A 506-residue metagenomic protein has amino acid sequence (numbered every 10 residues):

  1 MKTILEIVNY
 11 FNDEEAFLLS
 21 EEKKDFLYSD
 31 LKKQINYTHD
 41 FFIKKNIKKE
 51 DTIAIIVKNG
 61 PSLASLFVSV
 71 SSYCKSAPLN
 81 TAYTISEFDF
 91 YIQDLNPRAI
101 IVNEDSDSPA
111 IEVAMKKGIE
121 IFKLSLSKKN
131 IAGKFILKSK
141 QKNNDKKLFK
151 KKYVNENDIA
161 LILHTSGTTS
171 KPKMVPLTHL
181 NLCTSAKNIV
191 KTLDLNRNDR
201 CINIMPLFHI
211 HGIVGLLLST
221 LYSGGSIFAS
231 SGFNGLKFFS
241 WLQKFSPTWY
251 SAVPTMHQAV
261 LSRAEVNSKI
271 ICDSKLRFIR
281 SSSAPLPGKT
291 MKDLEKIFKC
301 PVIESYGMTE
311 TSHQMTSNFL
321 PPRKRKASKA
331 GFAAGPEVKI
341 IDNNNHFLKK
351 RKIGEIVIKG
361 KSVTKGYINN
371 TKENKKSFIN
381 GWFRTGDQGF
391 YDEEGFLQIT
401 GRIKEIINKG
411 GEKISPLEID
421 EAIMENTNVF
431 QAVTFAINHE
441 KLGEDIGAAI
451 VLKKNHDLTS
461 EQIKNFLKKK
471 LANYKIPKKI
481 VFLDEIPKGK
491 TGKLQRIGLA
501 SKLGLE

Functional and structural regions predicted by a protein language model:
I4-L27: AMP-dependent adenylate-forming
D13, Q141-H164, K171, D194-R200: Conserved pre-ATP/AMP-binding loop-to-beta segment of ANL
L27-S29, A160-T184: Conserved AMP-binding A3 loop
D40-Y83, L95: Conserved AMP-binding/adenylate-forming
V68, Y83, G360, K365-G366 (+4 more regions): AMP-binding/adenylate-forming catalytic core of the ANL superfamily
C183-R200, I210-W249, A259, R263-A264 (+1 more regions): Conserved AMP-binding/adenylation subdomain of ANL enzymes
P247-A252, L261-R325, N344: Gly/Ser/Thr-rich phosphate-binding loop
F332-G335, H346-S377, E412-I414: Conserved ATP/PPi-binding loop(s) of AMP-dependent carboxylate-activating enzymes
